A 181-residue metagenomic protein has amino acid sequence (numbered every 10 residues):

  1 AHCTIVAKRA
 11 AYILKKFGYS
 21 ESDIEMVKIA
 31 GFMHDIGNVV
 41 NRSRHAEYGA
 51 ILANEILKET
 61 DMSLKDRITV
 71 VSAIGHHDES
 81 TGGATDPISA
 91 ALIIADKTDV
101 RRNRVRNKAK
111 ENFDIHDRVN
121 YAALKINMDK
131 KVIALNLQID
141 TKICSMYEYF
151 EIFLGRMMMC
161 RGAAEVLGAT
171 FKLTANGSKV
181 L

Functional and structural regions predicted by a protein language model:
A1-F17: N-terminal low-complexity, intrinsically disordered segments
H2, F17-M128: Divalent metal-dependent catalytic cores for phosphoryl transfer on phosphate-bearing substrates
A7-A11, A50, N54, R161: Predominant activation on well-ordered alpha-helical scaffold segments within soluble catalytic domains
D99-L181: Terminal helices and disordered tails flanking the catalytic cores of nucleotide-processing hydrolases
